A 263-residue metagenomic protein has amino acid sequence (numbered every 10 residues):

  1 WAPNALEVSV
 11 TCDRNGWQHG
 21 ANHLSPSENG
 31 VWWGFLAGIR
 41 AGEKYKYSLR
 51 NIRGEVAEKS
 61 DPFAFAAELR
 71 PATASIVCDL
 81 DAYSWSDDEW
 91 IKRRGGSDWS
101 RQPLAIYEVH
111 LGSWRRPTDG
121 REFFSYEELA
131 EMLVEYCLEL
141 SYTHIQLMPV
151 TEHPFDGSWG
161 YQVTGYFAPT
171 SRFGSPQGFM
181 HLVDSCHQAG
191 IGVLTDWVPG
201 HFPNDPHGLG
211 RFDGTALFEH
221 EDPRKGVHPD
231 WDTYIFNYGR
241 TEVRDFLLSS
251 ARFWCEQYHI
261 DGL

Functional and structural regions predicted by a protein language model:
W1-V8, W17, R40: Short proline/glycine-enriched turn/loop motifs at strand-loop junctions of beta-rich domains
V8-V10, Y45: Short beta-strand elements bearing conserved aromatic residues within extracellular beta-rich modules
D13-Q18, I52: Change "in extracellular beta-sheet-rich domains … of secreted and cell-surface proteins" to "in beta-sheet-rich domains
A21-L24: Beta-strand-rich interaction surfaces with strong enrichment in secreted/lumenal proteins
P26-E108, S113-R121, E128: The feature marks proteins involved in alpha-glucan
I91-R101, H110-G262: Substrate-binding/active-site clefts of carbohydrate-active enzymes
